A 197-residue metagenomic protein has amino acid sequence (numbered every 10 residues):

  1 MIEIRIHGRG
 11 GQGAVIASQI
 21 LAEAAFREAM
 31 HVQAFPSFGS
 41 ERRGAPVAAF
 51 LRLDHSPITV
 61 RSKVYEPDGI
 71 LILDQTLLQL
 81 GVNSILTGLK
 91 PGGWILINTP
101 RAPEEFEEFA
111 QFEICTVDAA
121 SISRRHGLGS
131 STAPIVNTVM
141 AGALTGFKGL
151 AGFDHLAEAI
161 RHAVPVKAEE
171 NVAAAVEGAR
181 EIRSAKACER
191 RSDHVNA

Functional and structural regions predicted by a protein language model:
M1-A197: Active-site cofactor/cluster-binding pocket
